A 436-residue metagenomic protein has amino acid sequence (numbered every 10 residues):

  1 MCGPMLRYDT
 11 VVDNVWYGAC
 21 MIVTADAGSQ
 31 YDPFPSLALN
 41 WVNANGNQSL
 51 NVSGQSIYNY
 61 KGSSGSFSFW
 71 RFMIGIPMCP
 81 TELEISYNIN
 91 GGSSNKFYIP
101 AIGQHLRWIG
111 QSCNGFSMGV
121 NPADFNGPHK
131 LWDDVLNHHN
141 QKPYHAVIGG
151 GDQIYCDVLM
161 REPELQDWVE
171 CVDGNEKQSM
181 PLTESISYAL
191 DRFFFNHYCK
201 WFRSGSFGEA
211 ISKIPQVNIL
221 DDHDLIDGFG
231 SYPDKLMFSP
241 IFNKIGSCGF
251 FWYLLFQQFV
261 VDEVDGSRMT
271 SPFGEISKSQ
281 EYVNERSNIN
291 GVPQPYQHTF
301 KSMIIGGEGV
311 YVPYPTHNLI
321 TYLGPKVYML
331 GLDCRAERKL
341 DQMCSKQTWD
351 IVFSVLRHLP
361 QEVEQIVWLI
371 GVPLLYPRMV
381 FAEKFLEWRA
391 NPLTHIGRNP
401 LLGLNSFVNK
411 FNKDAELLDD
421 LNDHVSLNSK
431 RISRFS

Functional and structural regions predicted by a protein language model:
M1-S93, G103-G149, Q153-S436: Long, structured stretches of catalytic cores involved in phosphate-ester chemistry, encompassing
